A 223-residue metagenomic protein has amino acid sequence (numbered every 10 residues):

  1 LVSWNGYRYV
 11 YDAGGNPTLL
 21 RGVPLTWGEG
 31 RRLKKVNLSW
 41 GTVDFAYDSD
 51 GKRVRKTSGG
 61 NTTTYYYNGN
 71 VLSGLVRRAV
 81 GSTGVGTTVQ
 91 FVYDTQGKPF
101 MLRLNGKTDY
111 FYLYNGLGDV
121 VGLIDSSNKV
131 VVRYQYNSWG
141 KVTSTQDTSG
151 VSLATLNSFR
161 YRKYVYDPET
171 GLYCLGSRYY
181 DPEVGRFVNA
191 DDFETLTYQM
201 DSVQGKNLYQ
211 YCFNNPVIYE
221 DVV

Functional and structural regions predicted by a protein language model:
L1-W4, R8-V10, G15-R21, L25-T26 (+10 more regions): Beta-strand elements of repeat-based all-beta scaffolds
S3-N5, L19-G22, S39-G41, G60-N61 (+5 more regions): Short, small/polar residue-rich loop motifs at catalytic or cofactor-binding pockets
G6-N16, V23-R32, V43-K52, T63-V71 (+5 more regions): Aromatic-rich beta-strand edge motifs centered on tyrosine
G60, G86, T95-G97, A154-L156 (+4 more regions): Short, solvent-exposed loop/turn segments at the edges of secondary structure
R103-G176, E183, L208-Y209, F213 (+1 more regions): A motif-centric feature for acidic-aromatic and gly/ser/thr-rich catalytic loops and repeats
T197-Q204: Short linker/helix segments within small regulatory modules
